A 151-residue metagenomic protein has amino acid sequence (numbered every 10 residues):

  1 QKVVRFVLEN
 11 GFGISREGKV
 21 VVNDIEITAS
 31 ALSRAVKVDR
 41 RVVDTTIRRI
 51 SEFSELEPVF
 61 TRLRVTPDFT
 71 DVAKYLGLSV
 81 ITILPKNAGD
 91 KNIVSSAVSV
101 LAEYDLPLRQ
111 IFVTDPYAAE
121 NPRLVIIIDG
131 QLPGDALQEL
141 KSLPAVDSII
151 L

Functional and structural regions predicted by a protein language model:
Q1-K19, R49-L151: A conserved regulatory-domain signal marking ACT and ACT-like small-molecule sensing domains and adjacent regulatory
A29: Helix-turn-helix DNA-binding elements, focusing on the entry/boundary residues of the two helices that contact DNA
L32-S33: Short alpha-helical "recognition helix" segments of helix-turn-helix
T46: Residues in the recognition helix of alpha-helical DNA-binding motifs
